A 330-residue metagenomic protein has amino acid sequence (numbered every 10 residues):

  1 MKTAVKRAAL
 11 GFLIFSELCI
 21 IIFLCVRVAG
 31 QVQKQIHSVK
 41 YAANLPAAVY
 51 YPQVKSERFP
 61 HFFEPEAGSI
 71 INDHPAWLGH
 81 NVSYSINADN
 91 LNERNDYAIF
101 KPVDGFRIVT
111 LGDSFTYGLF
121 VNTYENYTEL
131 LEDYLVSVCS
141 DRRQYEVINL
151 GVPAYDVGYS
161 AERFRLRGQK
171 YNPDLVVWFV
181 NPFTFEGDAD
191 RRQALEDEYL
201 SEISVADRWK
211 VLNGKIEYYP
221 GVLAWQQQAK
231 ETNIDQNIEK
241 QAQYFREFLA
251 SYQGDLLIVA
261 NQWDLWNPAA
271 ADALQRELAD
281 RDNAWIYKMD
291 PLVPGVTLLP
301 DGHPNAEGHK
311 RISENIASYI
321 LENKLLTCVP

Functional and structural regions predicted by a protein language model:
M1-V5: N-terminal Lys/Arg-rich, disordered targeting/topogenic segments
L10-R27: Hydrophobic membrane-insertion alpha-helices, especially the h-region of bacterial N-terminal signal peptides
F12, P300-P330: Histidine-centered active-site loop/cap adjacent to the catalytic His in serine esterases/O-acetyl transfer systems
C25-H37, D188: Helix-to-loop transition at the C-terminal end of transmembrane segments
K34-Y134, V138: Membrane/wall-proximal cationic-aromatic binding patches
S83-S85, R107-V109, F115-Y199: Conserved SGNH/GDSL esterase-like catalytic core that processes O-acyl groups on lipids and polysaccharides
E129, D133, E162, Q243-E247 (+4 more regions): Solvent-exposed, polar/charged alpha-helical surfaces in well-ordered, non-transmembrane soluble domains, broadly
N181-R276, K288-G302: Serine-dependent acyl-ester chemistry module
